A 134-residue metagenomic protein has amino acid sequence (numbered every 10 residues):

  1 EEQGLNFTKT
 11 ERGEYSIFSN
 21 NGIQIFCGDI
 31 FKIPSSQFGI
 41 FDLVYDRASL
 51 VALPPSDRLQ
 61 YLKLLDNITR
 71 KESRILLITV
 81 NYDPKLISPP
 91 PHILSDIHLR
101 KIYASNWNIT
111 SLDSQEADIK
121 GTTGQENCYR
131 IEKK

Functional and structural regions predicted by a protein language model:
E1-Q37, L62-K134: Class I (Rossmann-like) S-adenosyl-L-methionine-dependent methyltransferase catalytic domain, capturing the SAM-binding
V44-Y45: Hydrophobic beta-strand segment of the Class I
A52-L64: A short, conserved alpha-helix within the catalytic core of class I
